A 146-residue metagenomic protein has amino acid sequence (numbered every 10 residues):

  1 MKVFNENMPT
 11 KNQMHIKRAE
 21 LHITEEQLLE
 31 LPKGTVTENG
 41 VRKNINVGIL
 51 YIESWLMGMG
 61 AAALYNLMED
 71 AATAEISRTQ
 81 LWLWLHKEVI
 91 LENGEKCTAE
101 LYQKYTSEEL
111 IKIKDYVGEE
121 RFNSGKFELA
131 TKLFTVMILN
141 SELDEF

Functional and structural regions predicted by a protein language model:
M1-F146: Non-catalytic helical/linker scaffolds that mediate oligomerization, partner binding, and domain coupling around large
